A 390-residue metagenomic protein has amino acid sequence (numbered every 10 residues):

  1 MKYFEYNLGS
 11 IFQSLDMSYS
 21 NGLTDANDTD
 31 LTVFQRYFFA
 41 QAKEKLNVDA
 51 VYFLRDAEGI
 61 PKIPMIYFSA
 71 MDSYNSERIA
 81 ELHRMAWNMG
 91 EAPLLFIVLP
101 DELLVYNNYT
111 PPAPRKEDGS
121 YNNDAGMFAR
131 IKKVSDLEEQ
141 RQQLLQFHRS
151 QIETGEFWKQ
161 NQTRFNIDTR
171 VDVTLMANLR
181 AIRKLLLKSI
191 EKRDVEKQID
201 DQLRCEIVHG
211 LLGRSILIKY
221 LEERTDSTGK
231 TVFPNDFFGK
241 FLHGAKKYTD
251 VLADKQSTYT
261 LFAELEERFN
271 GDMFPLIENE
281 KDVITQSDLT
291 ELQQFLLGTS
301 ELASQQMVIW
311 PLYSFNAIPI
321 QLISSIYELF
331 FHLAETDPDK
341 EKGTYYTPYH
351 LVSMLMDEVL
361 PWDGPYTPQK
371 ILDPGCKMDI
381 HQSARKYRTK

Functional and structural regions predicted by a protein language model:
M1-L137: Nucleic acid-processing catalytic cores of prokaryotic defense/repair systems
P100, K132-R388: Preference for the N-terminal adenyl/adenosyl cofactor-binding alpha/beta module
